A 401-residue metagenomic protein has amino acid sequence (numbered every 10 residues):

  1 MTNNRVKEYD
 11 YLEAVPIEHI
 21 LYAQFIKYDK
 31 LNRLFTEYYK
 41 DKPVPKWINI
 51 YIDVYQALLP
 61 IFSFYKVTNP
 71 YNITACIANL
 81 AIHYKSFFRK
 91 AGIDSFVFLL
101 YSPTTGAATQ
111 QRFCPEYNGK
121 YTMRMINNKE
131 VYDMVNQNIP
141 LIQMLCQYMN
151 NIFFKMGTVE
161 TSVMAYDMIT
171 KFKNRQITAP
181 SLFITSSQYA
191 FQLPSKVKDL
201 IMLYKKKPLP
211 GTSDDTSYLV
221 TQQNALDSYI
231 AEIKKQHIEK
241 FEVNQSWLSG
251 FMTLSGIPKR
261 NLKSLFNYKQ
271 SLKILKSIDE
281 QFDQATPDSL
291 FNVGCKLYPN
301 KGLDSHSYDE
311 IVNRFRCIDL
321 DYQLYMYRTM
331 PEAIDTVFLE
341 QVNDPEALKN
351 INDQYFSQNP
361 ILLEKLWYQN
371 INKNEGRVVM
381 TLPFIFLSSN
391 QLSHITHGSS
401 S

Functional and structural regions predicted by a protein language model:
N4, E8-A179, S195-P210, D319 (+2 more regions): Noncatalytic, basic helical substrate-engagement surface that gates or grips nucleic-acid strands
L59, N128-Q341, P345, I385-S388: Nuclease catalytic cores that cleave nucleic-acid phosphodiester bonds, predominantly acidic two-metal-ion
N374-P383, S399-S400: Positively charged N-terminal leader segments that act as targeting/secretion signals
